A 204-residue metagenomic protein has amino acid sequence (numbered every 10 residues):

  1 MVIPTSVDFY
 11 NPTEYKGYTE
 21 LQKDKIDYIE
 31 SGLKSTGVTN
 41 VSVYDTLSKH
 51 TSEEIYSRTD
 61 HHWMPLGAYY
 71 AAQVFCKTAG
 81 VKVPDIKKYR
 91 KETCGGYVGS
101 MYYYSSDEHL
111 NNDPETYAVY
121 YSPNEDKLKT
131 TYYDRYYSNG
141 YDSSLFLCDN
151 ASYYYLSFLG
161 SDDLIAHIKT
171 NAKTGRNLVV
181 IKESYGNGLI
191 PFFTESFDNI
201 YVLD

Functional and structural regions predicted by a protein language model:
M1-D204: Extracellular glycan-modifying ectodomains
